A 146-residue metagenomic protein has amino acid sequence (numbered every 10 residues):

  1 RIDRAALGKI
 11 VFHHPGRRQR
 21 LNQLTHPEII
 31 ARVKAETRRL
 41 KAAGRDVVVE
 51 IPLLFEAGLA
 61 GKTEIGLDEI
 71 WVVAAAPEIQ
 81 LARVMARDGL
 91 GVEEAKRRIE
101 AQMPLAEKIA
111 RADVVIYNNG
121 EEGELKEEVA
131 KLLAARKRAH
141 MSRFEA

Functional and structural regions predicted by a protein language model:
R1-D46: ATP-dependent small-molecule kinase phosphotransfer cores that center on conserved nucleotide phosphate-binding segments
I2, L24-T25, A75-A76, E100-M103 (+1 more regions): Short beta->alpha linker loops
R4-A5, R18, I30, V48 (+3 more regions): A general structural signal for well-ordered alpha-helical segments in protein cores
I10, L24, R83-V84, R98: Amphipathic alpha-helical segments that mediate coupling or scaffolding at interfaces
R18, L54-F55, I79, E122-E124: Glycine-rich nucleotide phosphate-binding loop and flanking beta-alpha elements of Rossmann-like dinucleotide-binding
I29-A35, L40-K41, A60-G66, A86 (+2 more regions): Small-molecule kinase domains that catalyze NTP-dependent phosphoryl transfer to phosphate-bearing small molecules
K34-A42, D46-A86: ATP-dependent NMP and nucleoside kinases share a basic, alpha-helical "lid"
